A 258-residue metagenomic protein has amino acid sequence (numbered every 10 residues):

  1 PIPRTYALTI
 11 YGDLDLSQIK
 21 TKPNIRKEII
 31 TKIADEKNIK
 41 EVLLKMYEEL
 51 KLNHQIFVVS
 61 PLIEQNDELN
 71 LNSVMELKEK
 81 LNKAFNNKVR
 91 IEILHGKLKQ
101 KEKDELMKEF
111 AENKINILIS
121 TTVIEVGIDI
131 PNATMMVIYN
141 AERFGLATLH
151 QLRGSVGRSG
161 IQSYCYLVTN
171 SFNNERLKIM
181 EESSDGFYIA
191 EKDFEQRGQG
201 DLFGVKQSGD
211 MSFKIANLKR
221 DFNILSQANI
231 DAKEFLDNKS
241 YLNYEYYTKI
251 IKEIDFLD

Functional and structural regions predicted by a protein language model:
P1, K22, A141-F144: Short, acidic/turn-prone active-site loops that include or flank metal/cofactor- and phosphate-binding residues
P1-I2, I25, E64, D201-L202: Active-site/binding-pocket entry motifs
P1-T9: Conserved helicase ATPase motor motifs in RecA-like P-loop NTPase domains
R4-T5, N66-D67, I128, L146: Glycine/Thr-rich phosphate-binding loops of Rossmann-like dinucleotide-binding domains
T5, T31, T121-T122: Ser/Thr-centric signal marking residues that sit in or immediately flank functional binding/regulatory motifs
Y6, V58, M180: A residue-level signal for conserved active-site and pocket-lining positions in enzyme catalytic cores
I10-K78: Conserved interdomain linker/interface between the two RecA-like ATPase lobes of SF2 helicase motors
N38-H54, S73-D258: C-terminal helicase module of SF1/SF2 nucleic-acid helicases/translocases
